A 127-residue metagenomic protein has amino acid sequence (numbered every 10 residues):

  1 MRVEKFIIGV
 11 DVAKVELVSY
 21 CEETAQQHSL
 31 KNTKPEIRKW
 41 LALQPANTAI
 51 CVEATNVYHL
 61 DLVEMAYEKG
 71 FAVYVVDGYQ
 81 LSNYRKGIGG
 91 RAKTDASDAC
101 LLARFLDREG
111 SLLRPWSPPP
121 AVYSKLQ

Functional and structural regions predicted by a protein language model:
M1-Q127: Phosphate- and other anionic-substrate recognition elements at nucleic-acid/protein interfaces
